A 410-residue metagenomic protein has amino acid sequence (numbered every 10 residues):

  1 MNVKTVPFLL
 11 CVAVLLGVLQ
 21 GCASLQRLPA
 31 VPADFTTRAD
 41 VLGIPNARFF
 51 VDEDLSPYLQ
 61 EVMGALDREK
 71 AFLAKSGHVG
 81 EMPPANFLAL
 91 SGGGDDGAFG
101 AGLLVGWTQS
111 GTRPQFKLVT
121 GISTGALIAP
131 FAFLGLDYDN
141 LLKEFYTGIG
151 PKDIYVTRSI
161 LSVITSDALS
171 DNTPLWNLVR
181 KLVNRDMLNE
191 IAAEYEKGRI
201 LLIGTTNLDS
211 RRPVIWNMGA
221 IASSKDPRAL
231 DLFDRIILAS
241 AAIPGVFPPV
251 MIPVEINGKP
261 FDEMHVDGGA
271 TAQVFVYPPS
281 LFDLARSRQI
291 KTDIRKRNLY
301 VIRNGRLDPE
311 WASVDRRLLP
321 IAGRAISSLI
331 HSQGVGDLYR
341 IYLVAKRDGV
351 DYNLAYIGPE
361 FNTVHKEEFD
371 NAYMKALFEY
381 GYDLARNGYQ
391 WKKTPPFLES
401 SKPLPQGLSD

Functional and structural regions predicted by a protein language model:
M1-L9: Bacterial N-terminal signal peptides that target proteins for export
L9-L15: Sec-dependent N-terminal signal peptides
V18-G21: C-terminal motif of bacterial Sec signal peptides marking the signal peptidase cleavage site
A23-L118, F133-D410: Patatin-like phospholipase
D95, S123-T124: Active-site loop->helix "elbow" adjoining a glycine-rich segment at hydrolase catalytic centers
I128-F131: Hydrolases whose catalytic domains are alpha/beta-hydrolase-1, hotdog thioesterase, or metallo-beta-lactamase-like
